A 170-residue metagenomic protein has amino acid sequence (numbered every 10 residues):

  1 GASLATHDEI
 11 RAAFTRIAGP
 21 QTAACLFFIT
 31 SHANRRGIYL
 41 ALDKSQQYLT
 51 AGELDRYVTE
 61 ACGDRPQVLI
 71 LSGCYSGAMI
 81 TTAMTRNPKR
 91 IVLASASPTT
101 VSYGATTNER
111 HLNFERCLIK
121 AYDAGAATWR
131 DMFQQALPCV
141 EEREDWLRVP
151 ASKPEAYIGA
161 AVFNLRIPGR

Functional and structural regions predicted by a protein language model:
G1-A23, N164: Functional beta-strand-loop-alpha-helix junction segments that form "active/interaction loops" within catalytic
G1-L4, F14-R16, G37-S45, L69 (+2 more regions): Second-shell loop/turn segments in exported
S3, H7, R35-A41, T50 (+3 more regions): Extracytoplasmic/secreted cell-surface and envelope-processing proteins
H7-T15, A51-T59, R90, E115-I119 (+1 more regions): Extracytoplasmic/secreted envelope proteins and their assembly/folding machinery, especially bacterial periplasmic
A18-T22, A61-G63, A83-N87: Extracellular/periplasmic catalytic domains that process cell-envelope and extracellular macromolecules
T22, T30-C62: A short, glycine/acidic-enriched catalytic loop
A24-L26, P66-V68: Structural motif
V68-P154, I158-G159, G169: Active-site-proximal C-terminal subdomain of hydrolase catalytic domains
